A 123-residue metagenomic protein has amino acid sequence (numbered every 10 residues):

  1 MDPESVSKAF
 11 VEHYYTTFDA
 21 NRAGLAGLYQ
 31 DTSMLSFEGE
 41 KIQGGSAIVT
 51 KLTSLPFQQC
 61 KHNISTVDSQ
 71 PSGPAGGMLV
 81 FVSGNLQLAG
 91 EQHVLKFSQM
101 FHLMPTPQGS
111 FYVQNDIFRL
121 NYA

Functional and structural regions predicted by a protein language model:
M1-T17: Short, low-complexity N-terminal intrinsically disordered segments enriched in polar/charged residues
S5, A20-S36: Short, well-ordered alpha-helical segments enriched in acidic and aromatic residues
Y14, L25-A26, I48, L103: Hydrophobic pocket/interface hotspot
T16, S54-F57, Y112: Short, intrinsically disordered, mixed-charge
F18, Y29, G84-L86, I117: Short beta-strand segments enriched in hydrophobic/aromatic residues within well-folded beta-rich domains
D31-G76: A solvent-exposed, acidic/Ser-Thr-rich amphipathic alpha-helical stretch
P74, F81, A89-A123: Short beta-strand edge/turn micro-motifs at domain boundaries
